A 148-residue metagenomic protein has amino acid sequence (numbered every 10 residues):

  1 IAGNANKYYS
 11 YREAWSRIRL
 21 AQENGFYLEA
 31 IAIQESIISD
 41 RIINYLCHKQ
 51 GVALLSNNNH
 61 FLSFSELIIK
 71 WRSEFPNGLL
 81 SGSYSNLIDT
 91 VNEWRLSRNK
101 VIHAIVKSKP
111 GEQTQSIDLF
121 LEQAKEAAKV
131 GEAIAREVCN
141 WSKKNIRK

Functional and structural regions predicted by a protein language model:
I1-L28: Charged alpha-helical initiation segments
E13, E29-A32, N59, E66: Generic recognition of short, well-ordered alpha-helical interface segments
A14, I38, I69, N92-S97: Short alpha-helical segments used as structural interaction elements across diverse proteins
A14-R17, I33, S116: Short, hydrophobic/aromatic alpha-helical segments in well-folded domains
R19, N24-C47: Short, hydrophobic, well-ordered secondary-structure elements
D40-H48, K70, S97-K100, A104-K107: Amphipathic alpha-helical interaction surfaces
I42-I88, R136, N140: Flexible secondary-structure boundary motifs
G78-K148: Charge-enriched, short contiguous segments at helix-coil
